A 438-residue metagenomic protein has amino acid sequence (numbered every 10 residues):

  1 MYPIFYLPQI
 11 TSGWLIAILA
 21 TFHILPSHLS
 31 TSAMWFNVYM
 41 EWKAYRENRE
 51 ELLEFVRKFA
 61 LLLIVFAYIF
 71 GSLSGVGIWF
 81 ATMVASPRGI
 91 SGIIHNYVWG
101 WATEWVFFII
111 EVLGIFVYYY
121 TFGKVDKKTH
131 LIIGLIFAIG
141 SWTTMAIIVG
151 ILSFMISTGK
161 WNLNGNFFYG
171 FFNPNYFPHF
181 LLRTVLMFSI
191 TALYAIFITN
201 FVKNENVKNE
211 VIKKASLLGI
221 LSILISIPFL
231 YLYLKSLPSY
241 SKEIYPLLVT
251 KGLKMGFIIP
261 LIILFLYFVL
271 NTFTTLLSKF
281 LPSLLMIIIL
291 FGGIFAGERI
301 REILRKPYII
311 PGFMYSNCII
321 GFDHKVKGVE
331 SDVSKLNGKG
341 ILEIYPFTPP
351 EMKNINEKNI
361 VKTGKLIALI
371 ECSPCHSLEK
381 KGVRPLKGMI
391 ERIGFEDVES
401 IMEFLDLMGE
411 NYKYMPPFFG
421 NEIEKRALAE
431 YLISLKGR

Functional and structural regions predicted by a protein language model:
M1-T21, R49-F55, F80-W99, S153-H179 (+2 more regions): Membrane-interface interhelical loops and short amphipathic "cap" helices that link adjacent transmembrane segments
S27-Y39, W105-V117, L181-I198, G256-N271: Hydrophobic cores of alpha-helical transmembrane segments in multi-pass inner/ER membrane proteins, independent
I64-G134, L230-P260: Membrane-interface helix-loop-helix modules in multi-pass inner-membrane proteins
K127-Y245, G252-P260: Long, contiguous internal "core" modules enriched in hydrophobic/ aromatic residues
T274-E302: Internal/C-terminal transmembrane anchor helices
D332-I367: Electrostatic cytochrome c docking/interface patches
G364, A368-E379, L428, L432: The canonical Cys-X-X-Cys-His
P374, P385-R438: Extracytoplasmic electron-transfer domains, predominantly the class I c-type cytochrome c fold
